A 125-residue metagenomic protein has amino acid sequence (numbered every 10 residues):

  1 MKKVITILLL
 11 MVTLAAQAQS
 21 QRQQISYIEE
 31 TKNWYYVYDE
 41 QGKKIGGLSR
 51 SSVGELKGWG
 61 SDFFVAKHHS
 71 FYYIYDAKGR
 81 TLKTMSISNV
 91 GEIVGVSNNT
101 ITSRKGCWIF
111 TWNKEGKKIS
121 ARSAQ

Functional and structural regions predicted by a protein language model:
M1-V4: Positively charged n-region of N-terminal signal peptides that target proteins for export
L9-Q17: Hydrophobic h-region of N-terminal signal peptides that target proteins for export in Gram-negative bacteria
Q17, S51, S61, S88 (+3 more regions): Generic preference for flexible, low-structure residues
Q17-Q24, Q41, Q125: Residue-identity detector for glutamine
Q21-E30, Y35-Y36, W59-H68, Y72 (+2 more regions): Short beta-strand elements that form the blades of beta-propeller/WD-repeat-like and other beta-sheet-rich scaffold
Q24, E29-E30, E40, E55 (+2 more regions): Glutamate identity and glutamate-enriched acidic tracts
W34-R50, Y72-S86, T111-A124: Surface-exposed loop/turn elements that mediate protein-protein interactions on large endomembrane-trafficking
S52-K57, D76-N99: An anionic, turn-rich surface loop/hairpin at beta-sheet edges that serves as a generic interaction/coordination patch
